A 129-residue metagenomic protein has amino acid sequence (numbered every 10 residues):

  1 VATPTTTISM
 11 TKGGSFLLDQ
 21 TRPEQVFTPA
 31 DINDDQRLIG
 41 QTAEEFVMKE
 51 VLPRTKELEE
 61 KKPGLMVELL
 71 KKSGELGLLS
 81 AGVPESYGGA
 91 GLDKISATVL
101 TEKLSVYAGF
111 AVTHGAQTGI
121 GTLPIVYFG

Functional and structural regions predicted by a protein language model:
V1-D35: Intrinsic disorder at enzyme termini
A2-T6, T11-G14, T42, K49 (+3 more regions): Alpha-helix capping/hinge segments and adjacent helical runs
T11-L17, P23-E24, A43, P63-M66 (+2 more regions): Sparse, context-dependent recognition of short Cys/His-centered cofactor- or disulfide-binding micro-motifs
K12-G13, R37, Q41, E45 (+2 more regions): Alpha-helix N-cap/helix-start motif at coil-to-helix transitions, marked by capping-box chemistry
A30-R54: Mature N-terminal segment immediately following signal peptide/propeptide cleavage in secreted/periplasmic
E50-G129: Glycine-rich flavin
